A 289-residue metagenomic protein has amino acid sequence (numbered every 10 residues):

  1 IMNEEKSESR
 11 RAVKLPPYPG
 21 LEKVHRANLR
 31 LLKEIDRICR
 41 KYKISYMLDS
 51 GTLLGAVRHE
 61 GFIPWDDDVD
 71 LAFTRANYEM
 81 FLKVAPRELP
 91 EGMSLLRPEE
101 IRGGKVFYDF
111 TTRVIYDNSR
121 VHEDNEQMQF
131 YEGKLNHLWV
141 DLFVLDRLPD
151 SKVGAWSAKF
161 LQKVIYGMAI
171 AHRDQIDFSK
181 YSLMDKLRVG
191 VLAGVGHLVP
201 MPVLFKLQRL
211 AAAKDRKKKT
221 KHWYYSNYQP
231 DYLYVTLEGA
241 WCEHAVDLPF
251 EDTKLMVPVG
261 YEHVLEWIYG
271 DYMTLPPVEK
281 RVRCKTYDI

Functional and structural regions predicted by a protein language model:
E8, A12, P16-R40, A85-D150 (+2 more regions): Conserved catalytic core of two-metal-ion nucleotidyltransferases
D36-V69, F73-L82, A240, W267-I268: Active-site nucleotide-donor binding segment shared across nucleotidyl transfer reactions
F62-I63, N77, Y166, Y287-I289: Short amphipathic alpha-helical patches
K152-A158: A short secondary-structure junction signal
L161: Short, His- and charge-rich active-site/binding loops that engage polyanionic ligands
